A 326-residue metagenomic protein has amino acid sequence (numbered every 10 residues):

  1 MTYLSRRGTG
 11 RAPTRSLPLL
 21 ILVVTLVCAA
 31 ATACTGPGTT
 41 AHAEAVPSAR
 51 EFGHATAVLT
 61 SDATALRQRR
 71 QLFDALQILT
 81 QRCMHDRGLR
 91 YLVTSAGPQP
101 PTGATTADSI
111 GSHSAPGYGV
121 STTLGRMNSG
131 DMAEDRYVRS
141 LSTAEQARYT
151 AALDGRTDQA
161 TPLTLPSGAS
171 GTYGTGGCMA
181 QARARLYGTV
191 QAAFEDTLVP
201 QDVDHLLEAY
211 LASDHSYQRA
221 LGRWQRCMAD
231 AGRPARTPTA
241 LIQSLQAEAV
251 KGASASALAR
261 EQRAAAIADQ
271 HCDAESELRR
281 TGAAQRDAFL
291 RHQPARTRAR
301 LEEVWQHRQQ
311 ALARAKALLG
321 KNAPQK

Functional and structural regions predicted by a protein language model:
M1-T39: Secretory targeting and sorting signals
T2-Y3, T35-K326: Cell-envelope/extracellular polymer assembly enzymes that use nucleotide-activated donors
